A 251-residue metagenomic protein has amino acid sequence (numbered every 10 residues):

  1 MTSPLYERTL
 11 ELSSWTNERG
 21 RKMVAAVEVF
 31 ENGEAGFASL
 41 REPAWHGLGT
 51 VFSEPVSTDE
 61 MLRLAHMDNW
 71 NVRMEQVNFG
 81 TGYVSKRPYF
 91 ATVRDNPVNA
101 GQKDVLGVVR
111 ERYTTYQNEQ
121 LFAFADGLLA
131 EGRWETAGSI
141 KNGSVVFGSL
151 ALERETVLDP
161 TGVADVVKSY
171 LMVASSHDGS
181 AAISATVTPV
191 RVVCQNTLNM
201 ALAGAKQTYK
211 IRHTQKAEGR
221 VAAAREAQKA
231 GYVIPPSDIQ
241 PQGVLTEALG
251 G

Functional and structural regions predicted by a protein language model:
M1-F124, E155: Feature for intrinsically disordered/low-complexity regulatory segments and propeptides
T115-G251: Intrinsic disorder/low-complexity polar-acidic segments
